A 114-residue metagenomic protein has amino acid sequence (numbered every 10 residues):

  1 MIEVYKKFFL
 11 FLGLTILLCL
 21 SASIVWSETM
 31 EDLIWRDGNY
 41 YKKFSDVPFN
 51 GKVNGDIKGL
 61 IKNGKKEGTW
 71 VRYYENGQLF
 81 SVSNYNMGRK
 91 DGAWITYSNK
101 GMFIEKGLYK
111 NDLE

Functional and structural regions predicted by a protein language model:
I2, L18-E114: Glycine/tyrosine- and acidic-biased, solvent-exposed loop/turn segments at the edges of beta-strands
I2-L12: Bacterial N-terminal signal peptides that target proteins for export
L12-L14, L18: Gram-negative bacterial Sec-dependent N-terminal signal peptides
